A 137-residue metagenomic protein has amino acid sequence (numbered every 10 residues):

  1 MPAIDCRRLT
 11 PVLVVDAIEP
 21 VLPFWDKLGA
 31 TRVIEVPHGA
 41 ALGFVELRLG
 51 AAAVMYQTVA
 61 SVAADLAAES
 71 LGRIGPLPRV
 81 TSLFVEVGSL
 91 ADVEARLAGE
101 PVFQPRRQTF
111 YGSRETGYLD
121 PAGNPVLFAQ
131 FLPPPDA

Functional and structural regions predicted by a protein language model:
M1-V12, L28-V85, D92-L119, Q130-A137: Vicinal oxygen chelate
A17-R32: Amphipathic alpha-helical segments
